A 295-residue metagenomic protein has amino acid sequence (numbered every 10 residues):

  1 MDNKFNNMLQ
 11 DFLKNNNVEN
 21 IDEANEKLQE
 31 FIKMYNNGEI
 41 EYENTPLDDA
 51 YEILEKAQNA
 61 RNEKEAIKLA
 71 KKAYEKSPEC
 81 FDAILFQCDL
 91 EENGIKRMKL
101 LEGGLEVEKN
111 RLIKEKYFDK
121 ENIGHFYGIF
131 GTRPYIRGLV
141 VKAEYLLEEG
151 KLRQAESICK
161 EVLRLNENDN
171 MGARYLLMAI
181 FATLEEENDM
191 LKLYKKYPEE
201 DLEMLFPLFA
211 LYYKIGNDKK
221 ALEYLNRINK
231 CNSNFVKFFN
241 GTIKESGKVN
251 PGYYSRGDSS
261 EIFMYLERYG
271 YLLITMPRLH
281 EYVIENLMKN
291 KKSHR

Functional and structural regions predicted by a protein language model:
M1-K76, K292-R295: Extreme N-terminal leader/anchor segments
F31-G38, Y42, A210-R295: Long, ordered, amphipathic alpha-helical scaffolds
Y42, A73-E75, G103-T132, L163-L165: Flexible helix-coil transition and linker loops at the boundaries of alpha-helical arrays
D49, S77-A83, R111, L152 (+3 more regions): Residue-level recognition of tetratricopeptide repeat
D49-E52, K56, Q87, Y135 (+3 more regions): Structural register within alpha-helical repeat arrays
A60, Q87, E91-G94, E149 (+2 more regions): Structural motif corresponding to the intra-repeat A-B loop/turn of tetratricopeptide repeats
A83, G138, G172-A173, M204 (+1 more regions): TPR alpha-solenoid repeat register
I95-L112, E156, K160-E167, A182 (+2 more regions): TPR/TPR-like (Sel1-like) alpha-helical repeat modules
